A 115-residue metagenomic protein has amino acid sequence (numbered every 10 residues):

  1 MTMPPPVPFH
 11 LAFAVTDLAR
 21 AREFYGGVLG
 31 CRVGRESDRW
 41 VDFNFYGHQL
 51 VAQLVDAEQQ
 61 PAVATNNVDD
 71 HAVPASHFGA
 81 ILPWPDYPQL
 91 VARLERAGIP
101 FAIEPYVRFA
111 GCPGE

Functional and structural regions predicted by a protein language model:
M1-A19, H77-F78, L82: N-terminal beta-strand motif that seeds the catalytic metal site of vicinal oxygen chelate
M1-P4, V91-E115: Vicinal oxygen chelate
V7-F9, R39-V41, H48, P74-S76 (+1 more regions): A generic structural signal for short beta-strands and their flanking turns/coil linkers
D17, G47, D56, L82-W84: Non-catalytic surface loops within mature trypsin-like serine protease
R20-A21, P85-L90: Short, conserved charged micro-motifs
A21-G26, L94: Conserved active-site tyrosine of GNAT-family acetyltransferases
G27-V33, G98-P100: Conserved acetyl-CoA-binding loop of GNAT-fold acetyltransferases
R32-A72: Conserved short beta-strand elements that form part of the metal-binding/catalytic scaffold of enzyme active sites
